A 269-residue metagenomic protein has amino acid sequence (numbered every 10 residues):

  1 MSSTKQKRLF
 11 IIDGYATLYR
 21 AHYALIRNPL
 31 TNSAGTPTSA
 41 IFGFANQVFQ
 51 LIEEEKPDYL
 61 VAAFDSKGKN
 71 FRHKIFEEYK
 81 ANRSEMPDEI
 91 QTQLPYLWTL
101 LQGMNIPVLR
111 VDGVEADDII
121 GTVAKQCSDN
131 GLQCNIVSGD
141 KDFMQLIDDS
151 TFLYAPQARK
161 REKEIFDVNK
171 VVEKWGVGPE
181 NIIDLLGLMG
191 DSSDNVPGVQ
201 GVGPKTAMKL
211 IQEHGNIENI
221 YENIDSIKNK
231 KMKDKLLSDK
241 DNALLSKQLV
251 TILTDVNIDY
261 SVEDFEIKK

Functional and structural regions predicted by a protein language model:
M1-V61, D65, F71-I75: Non-catalytic, usually N-terminal nucleic-acid engagement modules in DNA/RNA processing proteins
S2-Q6, R27-T31, A81-E263: Extended two-metal-dependent nuclease catalytic cores across DNA- and RNA-processing enzymes
E78: Active-site His/acidic residue clusters
I267-K269: Amphipathic alpha-helical/coiled-coil segments positioned at domain termini
